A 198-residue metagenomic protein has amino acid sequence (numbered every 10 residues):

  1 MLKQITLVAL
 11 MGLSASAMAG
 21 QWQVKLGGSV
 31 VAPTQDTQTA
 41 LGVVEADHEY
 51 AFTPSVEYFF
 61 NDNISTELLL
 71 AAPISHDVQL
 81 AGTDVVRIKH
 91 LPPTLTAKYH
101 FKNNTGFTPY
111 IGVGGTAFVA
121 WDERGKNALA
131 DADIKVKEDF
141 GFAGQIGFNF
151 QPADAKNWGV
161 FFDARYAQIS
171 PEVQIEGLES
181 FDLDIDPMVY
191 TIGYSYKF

Functional and structural regions predicted by a protein language model:
M1-Q21: Cleavable N-terminal export/targeting peptides
M18-Y58, T66: Short glycine/proline- and aromatic-enriched beta-strand/turn motifs that initiate or cap beta-hairpins
G20, Y58-A128, D139, F150-D154 (+2 more regions): Gram-negative (and chloroplast) outer-membrane scaffold detector with strong preference for beta-barrel transmembrane
K25-S29, L69-A71, G112-T116, F161-R165: Transmembrane beta-strands of outer-membrane beta-barrel proteins
D36-G42, D77-D84, W121-A130, E172-E179: Outer-membrane beta-barrel translocator domains and adjoining extracellular loop/strand segments of Gram-negative
G42-H48, T83-H90, A130-F140, E179-P187: Replace "Gram-negative outer membrane beta-barrel proteins" with "bacterial and organellar outer membrane beta-barrel
S75-Q79, R87, Q151-F198: Predominantly the C-terminal beta-signal and adjacent terminal strand-loop region of outer-membrane beta-barrel
